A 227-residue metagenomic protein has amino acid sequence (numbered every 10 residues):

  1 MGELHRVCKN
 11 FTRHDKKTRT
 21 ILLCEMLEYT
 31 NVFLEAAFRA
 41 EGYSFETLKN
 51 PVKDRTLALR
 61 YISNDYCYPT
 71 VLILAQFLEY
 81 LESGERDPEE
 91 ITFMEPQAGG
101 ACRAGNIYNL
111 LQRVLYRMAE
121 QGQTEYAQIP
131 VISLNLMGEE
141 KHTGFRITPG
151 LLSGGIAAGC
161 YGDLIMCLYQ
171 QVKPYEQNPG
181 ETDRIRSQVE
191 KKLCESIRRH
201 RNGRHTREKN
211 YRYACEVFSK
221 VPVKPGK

Functional and structural regions predicted by a protein language model:
M1-K227: An N-terminal assembly and electron-transfer interface module characteristic of large anaerobic redox and radical
